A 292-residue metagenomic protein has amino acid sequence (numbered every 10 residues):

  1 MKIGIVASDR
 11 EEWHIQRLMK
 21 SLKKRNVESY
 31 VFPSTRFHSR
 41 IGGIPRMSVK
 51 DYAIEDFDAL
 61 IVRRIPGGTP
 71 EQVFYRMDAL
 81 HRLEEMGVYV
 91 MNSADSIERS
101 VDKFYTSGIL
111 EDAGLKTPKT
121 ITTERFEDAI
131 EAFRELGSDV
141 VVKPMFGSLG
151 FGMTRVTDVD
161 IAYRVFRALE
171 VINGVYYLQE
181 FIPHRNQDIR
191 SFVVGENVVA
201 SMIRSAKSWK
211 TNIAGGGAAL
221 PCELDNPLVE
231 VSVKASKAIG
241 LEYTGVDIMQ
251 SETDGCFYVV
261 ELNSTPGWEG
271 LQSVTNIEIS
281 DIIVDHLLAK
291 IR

Functional and structural regions predicted by a protein language model:
M1-G4: Extreme N-terminal starter segment of soluble prokaryotic enzymes
D9-K119: Conserved N-proximal alpha/beta basic substrate-recognition cap immediately N-terminal to, or forming the N-lobe
L110-E111, F133-F151, N173-H184: ATP-grasp fold ATP-binding core
A113-G137: Rossmann-like NAD(P)H-binding beta-loop-alpha module
F151-I239: Phosphate-binding site of ATP-dependent enzymes
Q179-E180, L241-T253: A short glycine-rich, hydrophobically flanked beta-strand micro-motif that places a catalytic Asp/Glu for divalent metal
V199-A200, T244, Y258-V260: Protein kinase-like catalytic core scaffold
E223, S251-R292: C-terminal active-site "lid" helix and adjoining low-complexity regulatory extension at the edge of ATP-using catalytic
